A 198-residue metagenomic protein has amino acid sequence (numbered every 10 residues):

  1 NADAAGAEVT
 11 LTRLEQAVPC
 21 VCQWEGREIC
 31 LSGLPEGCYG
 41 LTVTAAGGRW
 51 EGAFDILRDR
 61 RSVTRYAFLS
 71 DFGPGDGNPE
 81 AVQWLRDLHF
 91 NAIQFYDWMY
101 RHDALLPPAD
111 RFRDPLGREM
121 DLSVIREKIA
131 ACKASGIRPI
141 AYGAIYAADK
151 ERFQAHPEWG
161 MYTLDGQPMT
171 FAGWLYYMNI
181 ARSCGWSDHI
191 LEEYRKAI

Functional and structural regions predicted by a protein language model:
N1-D59: Beta-strand-enriched, solvent-exposed domains that form extended recognition/catalytic surfaces
V43, D97, A141-I145: Glycine-rich, histidine-containing beta strand-loop boundary motifs that form or position
W50-R101: An acidic-aromatic substrate-binding cleft motif
S62-D76, L105-L122, A172-L191: The substrate-binding groove and active-site-proximal loops of carbohydrate-active enzymes, especially glycoside
P74, A141-I198: Active-site-adjacent "subsite" loops/lids of carbohydrate-active enzymes
E80-Q83, S123-A130, A134, E192 (+1 more regions): Alpha-helical scaffolding segments of alpha/beta enzyme cores, especially the outer helices of TIM-barrel or partial
A81-R126, Y146-A172: Aromatic-lined carbohydrate-binding/catalytic grooves of carbohydrate-active enzymes
H89-N91, K133-P139: Short, well-ordered coil/turn segments that N-cap beta-strands
